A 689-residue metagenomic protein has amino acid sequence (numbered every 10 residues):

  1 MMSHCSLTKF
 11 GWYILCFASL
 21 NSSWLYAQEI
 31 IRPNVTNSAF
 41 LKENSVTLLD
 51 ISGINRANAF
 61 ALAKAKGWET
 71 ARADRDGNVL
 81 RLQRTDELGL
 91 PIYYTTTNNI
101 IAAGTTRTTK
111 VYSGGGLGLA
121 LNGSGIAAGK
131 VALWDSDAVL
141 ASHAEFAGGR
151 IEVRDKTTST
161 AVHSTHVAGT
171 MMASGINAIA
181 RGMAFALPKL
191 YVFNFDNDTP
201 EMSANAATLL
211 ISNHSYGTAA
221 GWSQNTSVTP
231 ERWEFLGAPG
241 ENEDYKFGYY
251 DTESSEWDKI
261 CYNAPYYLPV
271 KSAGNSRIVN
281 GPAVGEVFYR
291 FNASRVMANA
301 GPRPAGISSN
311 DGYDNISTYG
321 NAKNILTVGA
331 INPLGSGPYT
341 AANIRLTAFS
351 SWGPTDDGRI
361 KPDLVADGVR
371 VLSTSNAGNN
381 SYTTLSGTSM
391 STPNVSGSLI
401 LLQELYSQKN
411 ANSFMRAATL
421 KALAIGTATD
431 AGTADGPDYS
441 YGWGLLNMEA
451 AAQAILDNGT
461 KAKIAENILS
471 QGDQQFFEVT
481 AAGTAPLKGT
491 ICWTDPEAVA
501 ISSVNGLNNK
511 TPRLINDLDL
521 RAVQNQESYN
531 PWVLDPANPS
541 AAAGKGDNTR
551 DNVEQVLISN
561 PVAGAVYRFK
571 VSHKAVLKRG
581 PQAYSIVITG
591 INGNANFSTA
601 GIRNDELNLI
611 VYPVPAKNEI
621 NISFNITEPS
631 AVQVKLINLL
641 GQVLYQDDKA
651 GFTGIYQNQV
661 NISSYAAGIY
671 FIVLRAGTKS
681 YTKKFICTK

Functional and structural regions predicted by a protein language model:
L25, D605-Y612, A616-K689: C-terminal outer-membrane/trafficking sorting elements
Q28-I30, G104-S212, G217-P230, Y262-L268 (+6 more regions): Subtilisin-like serine protease catalytic core
E29-I30, S174-N177, V192-N321, D356-R359 (+1 more regions): Substrate-binding/access-modulating region of protease and related hydrolase catalytic domains
R32-L133, E152-T160, N197-D198, Y249-Y262 (+2 more regions): N-terminal domain-start motif of subtilase-like serine proteases
W134-A144, A330-P393: Catalytic-core environment of secreted peptidases
V365-A434: Hydrolase catalytic cores
E404-G483, P581: C-terminal subdomain of the subtilisin-like protease fold in secreted/lumenal serine endopeptidases
G444-N516, I586-T599: Secreted peptidase-domain scaffold signal
